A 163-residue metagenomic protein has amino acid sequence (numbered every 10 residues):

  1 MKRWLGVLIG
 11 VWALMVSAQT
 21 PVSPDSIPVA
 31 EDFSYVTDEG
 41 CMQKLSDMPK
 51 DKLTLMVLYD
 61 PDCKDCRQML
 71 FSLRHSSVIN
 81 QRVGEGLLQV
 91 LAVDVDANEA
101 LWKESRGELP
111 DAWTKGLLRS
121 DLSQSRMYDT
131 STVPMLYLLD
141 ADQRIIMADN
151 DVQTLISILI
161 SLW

Functional and structural regions predicted by a protein language model:
M1-P24: Bacterial Sec-dependent N-terminal signal peptides
Q19-D47, Q68: N-terminal "domain-start" segment that seeds a small globular fold
V29, K52, S131-V133: Short, small/polar residue-rich loop motifs at catalytic or cofactor-binding pockets
L45-L70, L91: Short active-site neighborhood of thiol/selenol oxidoreductases, capturing the structured segment around
R67-G107, D121-Q124: Structural microenvironment flanking redox-active thiols in thiol-disulfide oxidoreductases
Q81, V133-W163: Thiol-/selenol-based redox modules, centered on thioredoxin-like and closely related oxidoreductase domains
K103-Y137, A141: Short, internal strand/loop/helix patches that form the active-site neighborhood or redox-interaction surface
